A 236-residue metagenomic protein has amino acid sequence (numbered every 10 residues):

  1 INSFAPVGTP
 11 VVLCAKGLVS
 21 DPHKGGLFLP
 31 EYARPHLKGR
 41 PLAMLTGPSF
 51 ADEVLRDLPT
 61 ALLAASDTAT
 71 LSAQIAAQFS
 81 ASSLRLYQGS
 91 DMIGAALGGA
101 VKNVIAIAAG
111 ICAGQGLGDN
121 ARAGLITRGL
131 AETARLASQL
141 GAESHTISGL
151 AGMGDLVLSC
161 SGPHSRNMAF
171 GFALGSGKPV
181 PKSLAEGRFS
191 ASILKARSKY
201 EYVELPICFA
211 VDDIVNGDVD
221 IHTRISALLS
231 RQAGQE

Functional and structural regions predicted by a protein language model:
I1-D57, I75-A77: Rossmann-like NAD(P)(H) cofactor-binding subdomain of soluble oxidoreductases
F4, Y32-L42, P59-T146: Internal alpha-helical scaffold of NAD(P)-dependent oxidoreductase catalytic cores
T9-V11, G89, G175-G177: Glycine/charged-rich beta-loop-alpha catalytic/anionic-binding loops adjacent to active sites
L13, P41-T46, L86-S90, G149 (+1 more regions): General beta-strand structural signal in soluble alpha/beta enzymes
L18, T46-D52, T68, S90-G94 (+4 more regions): Glycine-rich beta-alpha junction loops
G25, D67, G118, L125 (+3 more regions): Catalytic cores of large soluble enzymes that bind and process phosphate-bearing ligands
K102, A109-A113, S138-S148, G152-E236: NAD(P)-dependent Rossmann-like dehydrogenase/reductase catalytic/cofactor-binding core
